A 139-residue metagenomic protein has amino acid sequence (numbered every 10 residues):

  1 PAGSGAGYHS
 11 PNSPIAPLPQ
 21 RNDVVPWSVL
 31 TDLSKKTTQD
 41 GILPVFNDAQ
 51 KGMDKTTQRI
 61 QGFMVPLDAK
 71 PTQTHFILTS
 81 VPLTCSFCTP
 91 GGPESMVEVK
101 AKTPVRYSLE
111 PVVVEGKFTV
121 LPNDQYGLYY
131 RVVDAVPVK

Functional and structural regions predicted by a protein language model:
P1-K139: OB-fold and OB-like single-stranded nucleic-acid-recognition modules and their adjacent interaction interfaces
